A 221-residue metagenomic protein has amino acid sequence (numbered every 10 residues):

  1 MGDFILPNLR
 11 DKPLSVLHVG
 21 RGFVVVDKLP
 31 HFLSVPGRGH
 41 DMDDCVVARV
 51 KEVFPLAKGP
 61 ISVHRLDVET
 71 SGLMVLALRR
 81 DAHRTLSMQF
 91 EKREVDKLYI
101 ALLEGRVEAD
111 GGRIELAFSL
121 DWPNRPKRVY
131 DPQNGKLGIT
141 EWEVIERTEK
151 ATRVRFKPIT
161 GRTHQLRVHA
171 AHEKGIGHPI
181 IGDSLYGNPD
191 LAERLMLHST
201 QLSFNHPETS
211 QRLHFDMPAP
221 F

Functional and structural regions predicted by a protein language model:
M1-F221: RNA pseudouridine synthases
